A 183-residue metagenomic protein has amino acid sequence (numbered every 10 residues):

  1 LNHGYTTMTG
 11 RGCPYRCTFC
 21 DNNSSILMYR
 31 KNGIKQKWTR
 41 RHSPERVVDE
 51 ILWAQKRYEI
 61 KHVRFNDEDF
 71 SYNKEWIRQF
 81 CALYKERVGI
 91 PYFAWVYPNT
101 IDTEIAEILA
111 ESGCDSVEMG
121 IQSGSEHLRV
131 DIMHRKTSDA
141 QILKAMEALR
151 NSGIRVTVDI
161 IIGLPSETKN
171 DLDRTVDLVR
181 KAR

Functional and structural regions predicted by a protein language model:
L1-V156, D177: Radical SAM [4Fe-4S] cluster-binding motif and immediate context
E104-E107, P165-R180: Catalytic cores of alpha/beta
I154-D159, A182: Conserved beta-strand->loop/alpha-helix structural units within folded catalytic cores of enzymes with alpha/beta
I162: Short glycine/proline-centered loop/turn elements that form peptide/ligand docking sites
